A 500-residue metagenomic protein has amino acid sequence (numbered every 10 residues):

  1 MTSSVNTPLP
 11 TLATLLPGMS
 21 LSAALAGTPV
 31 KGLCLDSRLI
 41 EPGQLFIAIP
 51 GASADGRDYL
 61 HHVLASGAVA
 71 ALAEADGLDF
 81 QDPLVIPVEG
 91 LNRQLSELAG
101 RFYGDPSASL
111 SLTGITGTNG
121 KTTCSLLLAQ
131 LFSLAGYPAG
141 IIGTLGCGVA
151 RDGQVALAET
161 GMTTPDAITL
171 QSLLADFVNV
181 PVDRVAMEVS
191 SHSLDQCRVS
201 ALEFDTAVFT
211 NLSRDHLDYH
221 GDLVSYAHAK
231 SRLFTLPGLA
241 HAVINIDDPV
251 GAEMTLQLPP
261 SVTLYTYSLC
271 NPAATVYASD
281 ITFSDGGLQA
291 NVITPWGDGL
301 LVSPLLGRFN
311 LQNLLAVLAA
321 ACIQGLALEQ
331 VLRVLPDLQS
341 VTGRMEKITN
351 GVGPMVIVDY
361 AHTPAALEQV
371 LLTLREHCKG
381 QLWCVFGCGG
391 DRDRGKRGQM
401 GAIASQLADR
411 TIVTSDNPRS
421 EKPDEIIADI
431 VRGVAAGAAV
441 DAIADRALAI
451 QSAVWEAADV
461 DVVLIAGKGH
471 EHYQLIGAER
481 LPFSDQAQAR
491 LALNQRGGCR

Functional and structural regions predicted by a protein language model:
M1-E97, R101, P249, Y277-T282 (+5 more regions): N-terminal leader/targeting and accessory segments in enzymes
G51-A54, V341, A365-A436, G477-P482 (+1 more regions): Active-site beta-alpha connecting loops in nucleotide-dependent enzymes
G51-S53, G77, S191-H192, R214-D215 (+5 more regions): Short glycine-rich anion-binding loops that position phosphate/pyrophosphate groups of nucleotides and phosphorylated
H62, S66-G67, L72, L84 (+5 more regions): P-loop/Walker A phosphate-binding loop and immediately adjacent motor/lid segment at beta-alpha junctions
V69, D205, D409: Receiver (REC) domain switch/active-site residues of two-component response regulators
A73, D79-D82, N179-V180, A186 (+5 more regions): Acidic, Mg2+-coordinating active-site environments of NTP-dependent enzymes
Q94-I246, A252-V262, H377-C378, G497-G498: Phosphate-binding loop of NTP-binding sites
V462-Q495: Glycine/aspartate-rich loop-and-adjacent alpha/beta segment that forms the canonical ThDP
